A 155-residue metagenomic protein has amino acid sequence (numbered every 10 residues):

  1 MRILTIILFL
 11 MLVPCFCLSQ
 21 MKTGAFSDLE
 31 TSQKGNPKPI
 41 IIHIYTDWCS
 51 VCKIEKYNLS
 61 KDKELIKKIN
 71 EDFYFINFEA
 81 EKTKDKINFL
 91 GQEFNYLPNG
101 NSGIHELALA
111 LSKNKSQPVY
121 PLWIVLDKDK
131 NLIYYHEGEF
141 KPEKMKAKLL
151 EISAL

Functional and structural regions predicted by a protein language model:
M1-K22: Bacterial Sec-dependent N-terminal signal peptides
Q20-N36: N-terminal leader/targeting and pre-domain segments
K22-T23, I66-S102: Thiol-based oxidoreductase modules, predominantly thioredoxin-like and allied folds used for disulfide exchange
G35-S50: Short active-site neighborhood of thiol/selenol oxidoreductases, capturing the structured segment around
I40-H43, F75-F78, L122-V125: Structural recognition of the beta-strand scaffold that forms the well-ordered cores of secreted hydrolase catalytic
D47-I54, L122: C-type cytochrome heme c attachment motif
K53-N70: Typically the conserved alpha-helix immediately C-terminal to a functionally engaged Cys/Sec in thioredoxin-like
E106, V119-Y135: A short, hydrophobic beta-strand/beta-hairpin element that forms part of a small beta-sheet core
